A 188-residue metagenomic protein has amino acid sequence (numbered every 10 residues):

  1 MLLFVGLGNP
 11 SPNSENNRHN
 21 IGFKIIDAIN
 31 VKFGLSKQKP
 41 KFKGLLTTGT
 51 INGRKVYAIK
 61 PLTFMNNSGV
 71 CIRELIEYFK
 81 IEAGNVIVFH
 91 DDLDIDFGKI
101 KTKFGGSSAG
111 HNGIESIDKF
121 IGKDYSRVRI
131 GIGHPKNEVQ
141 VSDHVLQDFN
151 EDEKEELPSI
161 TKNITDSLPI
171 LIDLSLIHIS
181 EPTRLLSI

Functional and structural regions predicted by a protein language model:
L2-G105, E115-V128, K136-Q140, P158-K162 (+1 more regions): Nucleotide and nucleotide-moiety/phosphate-recognizing core
P61, F149, P182: Hydrophobic pocket-lining residues within nucleotide cofactor-binding pockets
K101-S107, V145-F149: Short glycine-enriched, charge-decorated loop/helix-capping segments at active-site entrances that position
G110-G113: Hydrophobic alpha-helical segments within soluble ligand-binding/sensing domains
E138-P158: Short, electropositive alpha-helical surface patch
I177-I188: Single conserved hydrophobic/aromatic residue that forms the stacking wall/gate of nucleotide- or nucleobase-binding
